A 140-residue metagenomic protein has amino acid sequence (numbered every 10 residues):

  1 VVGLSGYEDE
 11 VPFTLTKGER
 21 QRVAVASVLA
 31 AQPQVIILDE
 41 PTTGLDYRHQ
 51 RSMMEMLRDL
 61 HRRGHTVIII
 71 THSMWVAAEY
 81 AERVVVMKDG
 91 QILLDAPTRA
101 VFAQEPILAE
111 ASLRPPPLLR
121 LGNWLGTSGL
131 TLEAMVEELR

Functional and structural regions predicted by a protein language model:
V1-Y7: Conserved ABC ATPase "signature" region
V11-L15: Conserved ABC ATPase signature
Q32: Conserved catalytic motifs of ABC-family nucleotide-binding domains
I36-D39: Catalytic Walker B motif of ABC-type/P-loop ATPase nucleotide-binding domains
T71-H72: H-loop/switch region of ABC-family ATPase nucleotide-binding domains
D89-G90: Conserved ABC ATPase "signature" C-loop
L108-R140: ABC ATPase nucleotide-binding domains
